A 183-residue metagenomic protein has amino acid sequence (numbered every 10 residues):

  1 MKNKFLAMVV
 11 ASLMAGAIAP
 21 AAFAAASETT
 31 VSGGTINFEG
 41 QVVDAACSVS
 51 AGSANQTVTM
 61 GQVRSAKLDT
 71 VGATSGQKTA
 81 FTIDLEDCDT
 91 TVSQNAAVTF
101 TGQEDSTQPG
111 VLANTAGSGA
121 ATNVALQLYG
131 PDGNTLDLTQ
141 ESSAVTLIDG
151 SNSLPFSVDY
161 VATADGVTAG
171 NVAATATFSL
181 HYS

Functional and structural regions predicted by a protein language model:
K2-M8, P20-S183: Mature extracellular/passenger domains of Gram-negative fimbrial/pilin and adhesin proteins
V9-A17: Bacterial N-terminal signal peptides
